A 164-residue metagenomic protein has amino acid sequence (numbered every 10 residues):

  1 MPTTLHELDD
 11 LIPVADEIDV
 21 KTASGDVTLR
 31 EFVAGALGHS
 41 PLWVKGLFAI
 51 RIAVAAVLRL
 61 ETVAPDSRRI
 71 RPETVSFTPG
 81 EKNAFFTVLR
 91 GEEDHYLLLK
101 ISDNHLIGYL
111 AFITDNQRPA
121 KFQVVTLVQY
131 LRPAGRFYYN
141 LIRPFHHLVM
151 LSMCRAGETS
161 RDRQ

Functional and structural regions predicted by a protein language model:
M1, V63-I70, T78-E81, F86-G91 (+2 more regions): Mature, function-bearing regions of proteins
M1-R68: Hydrophobic ligand-binding cavity/cleft-lining segments
D16-T22, Y96, K121-Q123: Intrinsic-disorder/low-complexity, polar/charged segments enriched in Ser/Thr/Lys/Arg/Asp/Glu/Gln
V57-P72, L148-A156: Low-complexity, charge- and small-residue-enriched intrinsically disordered regions
V75-Q117: Hydrophobic-ligand binding "helix-grip"
D103-N140: Beta-strand/loop substructures that line and gate deep hydrophobic ligand-binding cavities in soluble
R136-Q164: A conserved amphipathic terminal alpha-helix motif
